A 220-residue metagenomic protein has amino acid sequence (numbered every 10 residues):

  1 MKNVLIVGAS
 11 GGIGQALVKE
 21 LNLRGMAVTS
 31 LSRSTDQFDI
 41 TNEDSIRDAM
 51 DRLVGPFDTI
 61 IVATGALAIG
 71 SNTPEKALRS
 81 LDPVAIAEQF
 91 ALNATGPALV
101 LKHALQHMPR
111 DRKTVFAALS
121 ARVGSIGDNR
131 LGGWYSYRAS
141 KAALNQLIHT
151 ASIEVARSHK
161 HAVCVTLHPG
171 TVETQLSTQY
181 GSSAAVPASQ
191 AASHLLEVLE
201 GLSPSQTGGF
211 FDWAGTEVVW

Functional and structural regions predicted by a protein language model:
I6-L23: N-terminal Rossmann NAD(P)H-binding glycine-rich loop of SDR-like oxidoreductase domains
K19, A98, A142-I153, S189-L196: Conserved active-site helix of classical SDR/Rossmann-fold NAD(P)-dependent CH-OH oxidoreductases
L31-I46: Rossmann-fold cofactor-recognition segment
E43-G55: Conserved amphipathic alpha-helix within the SDR
A66-G70, P74-L92, R110-R157: Catalytic loop of short-chain dehydrogenase/reductase
G96, V100-A104, M108, L147-I148: Hydrophobic positions on the long internal alpha-helix of Rossmann-like NAD(P)-dependent oxidoreductase domains
G124-I126, R130-G132, T150, A156-S182: Flexible, glycine-rich beta-alpha linker
T166, T174, T178-W220: C-terminal helical subdomain
